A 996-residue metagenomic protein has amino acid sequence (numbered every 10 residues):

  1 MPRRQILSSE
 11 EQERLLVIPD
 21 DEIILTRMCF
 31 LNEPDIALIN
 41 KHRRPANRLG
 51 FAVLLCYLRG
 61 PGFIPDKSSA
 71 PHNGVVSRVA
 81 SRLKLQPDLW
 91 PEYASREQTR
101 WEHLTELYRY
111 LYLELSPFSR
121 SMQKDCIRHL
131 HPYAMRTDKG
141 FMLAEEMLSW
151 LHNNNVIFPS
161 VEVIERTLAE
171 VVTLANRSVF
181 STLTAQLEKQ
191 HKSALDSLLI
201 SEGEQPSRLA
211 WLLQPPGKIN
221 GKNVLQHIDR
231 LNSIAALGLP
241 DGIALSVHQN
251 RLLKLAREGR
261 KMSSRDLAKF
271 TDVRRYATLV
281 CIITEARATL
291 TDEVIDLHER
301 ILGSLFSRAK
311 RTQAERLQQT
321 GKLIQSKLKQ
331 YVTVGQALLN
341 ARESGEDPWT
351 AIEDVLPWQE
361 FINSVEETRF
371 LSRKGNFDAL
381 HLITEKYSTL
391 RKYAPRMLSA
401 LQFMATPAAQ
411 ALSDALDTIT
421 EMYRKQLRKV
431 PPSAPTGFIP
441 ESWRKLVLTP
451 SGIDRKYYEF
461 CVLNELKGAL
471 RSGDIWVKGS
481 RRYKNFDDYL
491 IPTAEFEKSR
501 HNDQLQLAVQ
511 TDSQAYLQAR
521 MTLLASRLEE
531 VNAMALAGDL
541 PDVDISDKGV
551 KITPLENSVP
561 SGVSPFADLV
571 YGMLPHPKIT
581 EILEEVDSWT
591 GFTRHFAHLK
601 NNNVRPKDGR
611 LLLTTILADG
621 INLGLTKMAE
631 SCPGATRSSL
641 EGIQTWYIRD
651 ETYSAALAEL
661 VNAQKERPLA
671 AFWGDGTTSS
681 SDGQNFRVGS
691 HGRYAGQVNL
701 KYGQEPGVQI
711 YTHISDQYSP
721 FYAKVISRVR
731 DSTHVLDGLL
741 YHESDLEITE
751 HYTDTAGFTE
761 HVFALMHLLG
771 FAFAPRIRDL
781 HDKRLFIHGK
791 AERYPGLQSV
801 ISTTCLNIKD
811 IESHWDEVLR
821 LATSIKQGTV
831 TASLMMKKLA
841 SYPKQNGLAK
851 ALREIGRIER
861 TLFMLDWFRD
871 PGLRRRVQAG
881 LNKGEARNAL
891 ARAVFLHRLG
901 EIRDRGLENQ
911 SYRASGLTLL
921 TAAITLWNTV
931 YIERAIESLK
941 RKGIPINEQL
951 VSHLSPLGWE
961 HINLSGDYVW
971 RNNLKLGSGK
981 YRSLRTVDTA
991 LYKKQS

Functional and structural regions predicted by a protein language model:
P2-T522: Long amphipathic alpha-helical coiled-coil/heptad-repeat bundle
D35-I36, D568, R605-T614, I621-K627 (+3 more regions): Glycine- and acidic
G50-F51, S69-N73, G620-S631, R637: Short, charged amphipathic recognition helices of the HTH superfamily and cognate SANT/SANTA-like modules
G62, M628, S679-N685, H751-A756: Short, conserved catalytic/metal-binding motifs centered on acidic residues
L89, E630-A671, V698-D816: Catalytic or ion-translocation cores adjacent to nucleophile or general acid/base/metal-coordination motifs in diverse
S526-S631: Structured, charged N-terminal subsegments at the starts of enzyme catalytic cores and at intra-chain domain/subunit
L660-G696: Structured nucleic-acid-interacting core domains from mobile-element enzymes and related host factors, especially RNase
I801-S996: Long, compositionally biased intrinsically disordered regions
